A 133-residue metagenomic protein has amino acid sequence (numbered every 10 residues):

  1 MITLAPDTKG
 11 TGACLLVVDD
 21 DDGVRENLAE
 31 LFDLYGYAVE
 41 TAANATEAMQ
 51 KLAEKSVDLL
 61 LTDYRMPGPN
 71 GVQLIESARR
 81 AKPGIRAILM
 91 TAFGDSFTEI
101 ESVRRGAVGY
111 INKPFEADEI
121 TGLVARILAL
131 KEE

Functional and structural regions predicted by a protein language model:
M1-L16, D118-E133: Non-catalytic signal-transmission and effector/linker regions of two-component phosphorelay proteins
D21, Y64-R65, F93: The short loop immediately C-terminal to the conserved phospho-acceptor aspartate in CheY-like receiver
D22-E40: Two-component/phosphorelay signaling modules centered on CheY-like receiver
R25, P67, D95: The feature encodes the CheY-like receiver
A43-E47, N70-Q73: Acidic catalytic/metal-coordinating carboxylates
Q50, V72-G84: Short amphipathic alpha-helix used as the core "switch/output" element in two-component signaling
